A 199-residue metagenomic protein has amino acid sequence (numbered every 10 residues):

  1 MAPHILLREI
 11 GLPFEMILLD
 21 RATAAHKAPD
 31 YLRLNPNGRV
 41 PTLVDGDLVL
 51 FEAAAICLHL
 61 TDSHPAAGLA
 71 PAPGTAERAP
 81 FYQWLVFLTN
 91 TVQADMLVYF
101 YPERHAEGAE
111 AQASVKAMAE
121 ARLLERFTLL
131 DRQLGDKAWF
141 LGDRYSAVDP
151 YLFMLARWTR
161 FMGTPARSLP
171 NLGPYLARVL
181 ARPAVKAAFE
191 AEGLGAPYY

Functional and structural regions predicted by a protein language model:
M1-A117, L124: GST-like domain detector, emphasizing the conserved glutathione-binding G-site in the N-terminal thioredoxin-like
D20, A147, E192-G193: Short, solvent-exposed turn/loop segments enriched in Gly/Ser/Thr/Pro and often Arg
A24, L176, A196-P197: Generic structural signal for helix capping and beta-alpha/helix-loop junctions
R33, L152, A181, E190-A191: Phosphate-coordinating loops and pocket residues in cytosolic domains that bind phosphorylated ligands
T61, L155-A156, F189: Active-site-flanking alpha-helical
L85-P183: GST-like fold's C-terminal all-alpha helical module
V185-Y199: Terminal-tail/helix-coil boundary detector
